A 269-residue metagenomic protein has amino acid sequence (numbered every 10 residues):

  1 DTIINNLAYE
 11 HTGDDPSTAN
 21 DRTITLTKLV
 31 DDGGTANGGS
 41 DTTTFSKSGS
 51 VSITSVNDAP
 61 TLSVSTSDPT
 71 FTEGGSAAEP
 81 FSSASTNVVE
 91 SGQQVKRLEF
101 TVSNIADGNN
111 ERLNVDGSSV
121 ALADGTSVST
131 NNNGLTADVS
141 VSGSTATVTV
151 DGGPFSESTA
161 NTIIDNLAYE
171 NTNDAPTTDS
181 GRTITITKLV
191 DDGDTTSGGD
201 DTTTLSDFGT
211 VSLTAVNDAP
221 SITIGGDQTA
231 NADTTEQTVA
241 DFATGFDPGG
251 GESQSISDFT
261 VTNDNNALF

Functional and structural regions predicted by a protein language model:
D1-F269: Extracellular glycosylation-rich, acidic/polar low-complexity regions of adhesion- and matrix-associated proteins
